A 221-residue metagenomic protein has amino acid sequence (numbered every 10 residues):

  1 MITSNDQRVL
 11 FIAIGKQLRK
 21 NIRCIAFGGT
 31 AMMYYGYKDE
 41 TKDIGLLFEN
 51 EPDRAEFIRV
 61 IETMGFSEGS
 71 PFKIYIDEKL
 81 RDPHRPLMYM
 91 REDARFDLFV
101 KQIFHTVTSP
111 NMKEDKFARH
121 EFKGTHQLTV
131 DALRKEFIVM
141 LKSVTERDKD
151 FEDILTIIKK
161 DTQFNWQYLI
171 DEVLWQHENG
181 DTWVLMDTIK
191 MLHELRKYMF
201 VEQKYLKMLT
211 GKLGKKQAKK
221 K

Functional and structural regions predicted by a protein language model:
M1-K221: Compositionally biased terminal segments of proteins
